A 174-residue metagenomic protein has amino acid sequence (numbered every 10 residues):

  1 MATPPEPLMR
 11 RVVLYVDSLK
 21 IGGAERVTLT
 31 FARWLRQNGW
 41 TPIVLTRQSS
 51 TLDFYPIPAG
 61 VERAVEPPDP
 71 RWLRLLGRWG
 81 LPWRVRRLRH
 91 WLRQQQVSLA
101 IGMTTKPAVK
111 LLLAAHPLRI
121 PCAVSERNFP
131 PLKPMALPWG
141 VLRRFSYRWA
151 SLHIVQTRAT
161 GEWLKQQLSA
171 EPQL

Functional and structural regions predicted by a protein language model:
L8, L14-G22, R26-T30, W34-L76 (+3 more regions): N-terminal strand-loop element at the rim of the active site of nucleotide-sugar-dependent glycosyltransferases
R11, S98-L99: Structural motif
T46, I101-G102, I154-Q156: Short beta-strand scaffold positions
W79-R86, P121, N128-W149, Q156: Nucleotide-sugar donor phosphate/pyrophosphate-binding loop at the beta->alpha transition of glycosyltransferases
W91-S98: Glycine-rich phosphate-binding loop signature in dinucleotide/nucleotide-binding domains
G102-A108, E126: Short His-centered aromatic/hydrophobic patch
R144-L174: Active-site-proximal region of nucleotide-activated glycan assembly enzymes, centered on histidine/acidic-rich loops
